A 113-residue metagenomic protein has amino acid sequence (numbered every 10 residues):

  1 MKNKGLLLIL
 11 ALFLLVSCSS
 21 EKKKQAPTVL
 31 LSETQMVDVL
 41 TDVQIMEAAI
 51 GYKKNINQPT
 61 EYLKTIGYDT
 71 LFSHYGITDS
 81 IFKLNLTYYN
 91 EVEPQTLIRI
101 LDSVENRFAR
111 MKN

Functional and structural regions predicted by a protein language model:
M1, A26, F72: Short, flexible active-site loop motifs that bind/organize anionic cofactors or intermediates
K2-I9: Sec-dependent signal peptide recognition, specifically the positively charged N-region followed immediately by
L6, T28, P59: Conserved aromatic-histidine-acidic binding/catalytic patches
L14-S17: C-terminal motif of bacterial Sec signal peptides marking the signal peptidase cleavage site
S19-K22: Bacterial signal peptide processing site
P27-I50: Post-signal peptide N-terminal segment of mature Sec-exported envelope proteins
K54-N113: Compact alpha-helical subdomains of small soluble proteins
